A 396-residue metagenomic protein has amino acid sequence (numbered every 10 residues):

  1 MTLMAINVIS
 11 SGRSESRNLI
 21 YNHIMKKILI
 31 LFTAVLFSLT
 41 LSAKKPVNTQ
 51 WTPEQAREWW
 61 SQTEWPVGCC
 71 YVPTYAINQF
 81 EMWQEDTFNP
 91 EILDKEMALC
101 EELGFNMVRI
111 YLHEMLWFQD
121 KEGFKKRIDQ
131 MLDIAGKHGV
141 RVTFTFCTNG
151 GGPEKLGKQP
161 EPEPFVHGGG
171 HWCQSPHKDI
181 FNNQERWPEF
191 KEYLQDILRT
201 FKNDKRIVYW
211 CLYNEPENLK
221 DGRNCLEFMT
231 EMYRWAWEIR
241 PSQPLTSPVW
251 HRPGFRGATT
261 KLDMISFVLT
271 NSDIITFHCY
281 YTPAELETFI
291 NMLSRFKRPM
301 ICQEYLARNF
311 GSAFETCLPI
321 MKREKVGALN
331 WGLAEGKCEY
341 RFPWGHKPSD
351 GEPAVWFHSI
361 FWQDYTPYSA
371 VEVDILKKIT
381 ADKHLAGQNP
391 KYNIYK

Functional and structural regions predicted by a protein language model:
M1-N7, S14-R17: A cross-taxon signal for low-complexity, glycine/charged-rich
N22-I28: Positively charged n-region of N-terminal signal peptides that target proteins for export
L29-S42: Hydrophobic h-region of N-terminal signal peptides that target proteins for export in Gram-negative bacteria
K45-S272, H278, P283, F296 (+7 more regions): Active-site mouth of glycoside hydrolases
E285-T288: Active-site-adjacent beta->alpha loops and helix N-cap segments on the catalytic face of soluble alpha/beta enzymes
F342-Y395: Extended, alpha-helix-rich binding/interface surfaces that flank or overlap catalytic cores and mediate recognition
